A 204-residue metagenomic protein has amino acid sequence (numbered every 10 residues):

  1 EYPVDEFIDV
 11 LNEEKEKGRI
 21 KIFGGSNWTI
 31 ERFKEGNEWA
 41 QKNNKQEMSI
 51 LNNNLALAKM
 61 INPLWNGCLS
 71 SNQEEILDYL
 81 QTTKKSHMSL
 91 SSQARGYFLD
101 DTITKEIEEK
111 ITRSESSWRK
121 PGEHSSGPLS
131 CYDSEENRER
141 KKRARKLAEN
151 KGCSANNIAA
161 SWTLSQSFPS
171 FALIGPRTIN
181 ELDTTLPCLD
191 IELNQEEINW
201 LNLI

Functional and structural regions predicted by a protein language model:
E1-L203: Beta/alpha (TIM)-barrel catalytic core signal, keyed to glycine-rich beta->alpha loops juxtaposed to Asp/Glu that bind
